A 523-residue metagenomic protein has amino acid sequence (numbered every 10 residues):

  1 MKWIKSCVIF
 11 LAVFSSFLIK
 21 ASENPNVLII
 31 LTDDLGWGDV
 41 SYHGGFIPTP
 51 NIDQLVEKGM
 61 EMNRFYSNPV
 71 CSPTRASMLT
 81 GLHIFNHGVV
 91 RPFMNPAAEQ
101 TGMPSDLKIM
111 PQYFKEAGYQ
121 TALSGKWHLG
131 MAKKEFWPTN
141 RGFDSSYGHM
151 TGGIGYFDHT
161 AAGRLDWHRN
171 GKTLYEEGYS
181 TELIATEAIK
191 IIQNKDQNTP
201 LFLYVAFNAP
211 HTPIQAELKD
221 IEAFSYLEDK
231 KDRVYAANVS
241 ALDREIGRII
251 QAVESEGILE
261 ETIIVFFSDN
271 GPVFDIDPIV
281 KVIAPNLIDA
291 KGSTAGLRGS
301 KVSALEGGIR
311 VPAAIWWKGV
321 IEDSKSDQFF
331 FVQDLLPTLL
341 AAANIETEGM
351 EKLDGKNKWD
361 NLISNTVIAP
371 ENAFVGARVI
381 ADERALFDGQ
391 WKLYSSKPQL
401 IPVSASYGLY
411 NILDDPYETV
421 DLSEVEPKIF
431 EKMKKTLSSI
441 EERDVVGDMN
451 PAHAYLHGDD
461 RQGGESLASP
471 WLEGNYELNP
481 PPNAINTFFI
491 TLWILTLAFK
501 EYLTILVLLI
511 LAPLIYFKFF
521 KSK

Functional and structural regions predicted by a protein language model:
E23-L28, K58-N63, P73, E116-A122 (+5 more regions): Loop/turn elements at helix/coil->beta-strand transitions in domains of secreted/extracellular proteins
E23-P25, T32, G36-W37, E61 (+6 more regions): Long, internal low-complexity/basic segments
I29, G38-A122, A132-K133, R141 (+4 more regions): Active-site segment of extracytoplasmic enzymes that catalyze sulfate/phosphate-ester chemistry
S41-I47, E61-L82, L123-K134, H149-G153 (+5 more regions): Short, solvent-exposed turn/loop segments enriched in Gly/Ser/Thr/Pro and often Arg
G45-T49, Y66-V70, A98-K108, L174-I184 (+7 more regions): A short beta-strand-to-alpha-helix junction
F136, D144-S145, M150-G153, P278 (+4 more regions): C-terminal cap/loop subdomain of S1 sulfatases and analogous C-terminal strand-loop tails that border
D158-G163, A188-Y235, V273-D275, I279-K281: Active-site His/acidic residue clusters
L201, A206, A241-V280: Metal-dependent active-site segment of extracytoplasmic phospho-/sulfohydrolases and closely related
